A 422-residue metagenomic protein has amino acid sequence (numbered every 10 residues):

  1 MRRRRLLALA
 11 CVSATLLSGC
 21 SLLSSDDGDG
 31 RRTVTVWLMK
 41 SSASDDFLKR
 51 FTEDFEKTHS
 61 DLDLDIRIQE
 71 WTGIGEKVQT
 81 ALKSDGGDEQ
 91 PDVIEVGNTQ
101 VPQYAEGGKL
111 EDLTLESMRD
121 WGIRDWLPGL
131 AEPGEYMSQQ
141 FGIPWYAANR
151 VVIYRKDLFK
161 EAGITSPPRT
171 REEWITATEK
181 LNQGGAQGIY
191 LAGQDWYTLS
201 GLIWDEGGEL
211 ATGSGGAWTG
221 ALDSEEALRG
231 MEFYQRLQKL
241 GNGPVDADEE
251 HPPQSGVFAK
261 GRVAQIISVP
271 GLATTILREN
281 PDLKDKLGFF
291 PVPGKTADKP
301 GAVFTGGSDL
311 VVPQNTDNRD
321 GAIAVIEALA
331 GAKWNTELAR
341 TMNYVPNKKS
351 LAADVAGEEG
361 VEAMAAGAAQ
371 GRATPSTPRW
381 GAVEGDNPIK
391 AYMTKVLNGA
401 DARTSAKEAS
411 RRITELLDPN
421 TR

Functional and structural regions predicted by a protein language model:
M39, E232-N318: Extracytoplasmic/periplasmic substrate-binding proteins
D54, T58-W126, E161-A162, R169 (+3 more regions): Extracytoplasmic "Venus flytrap"/periplasmic binding protein-like
K83, E89-D92, D120-L158, Q187-G188 (+2 more regions): A structural signal for short loop-to-beta-strand junctions that line the ligand-binding cleft of periplasmic/secreted
G97-N149, I175, L202, G288-F290 (+1 more regions): Hinge/lid segment of periplasmic solute-binding proteins
G129, F290-P291, A339-N387, P419-R422: Long, aromatic- and glycine/proline-rich binding clefts that accommodate carbohydrate-like moieties
M137-W145, R150, E172-G220, E226 (+1 more regions): Extracytoplasmic/periplasmic solute-binding protein
K160, A369-R422: Conserved C-terminal helix/tail region of periplasmic/extracytoplasmic solute-binding proteins
T178-E179, A217-A247: Glycine-centered hinge/linker elements that transmit conformational signals in sensory and ligand-binding systems
